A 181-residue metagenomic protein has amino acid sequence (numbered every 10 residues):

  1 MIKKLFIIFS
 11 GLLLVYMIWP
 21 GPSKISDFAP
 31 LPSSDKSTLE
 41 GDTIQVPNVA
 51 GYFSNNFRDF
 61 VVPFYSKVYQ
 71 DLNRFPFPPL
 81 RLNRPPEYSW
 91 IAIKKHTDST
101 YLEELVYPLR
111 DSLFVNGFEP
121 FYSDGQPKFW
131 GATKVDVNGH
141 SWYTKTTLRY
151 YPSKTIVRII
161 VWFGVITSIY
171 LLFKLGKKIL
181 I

Functional and structural regions predicted by a protein language model:
M1-V49, F53-I181: An acidic-aromatic pocket/loop used at catalytic or ligand-binding sites
